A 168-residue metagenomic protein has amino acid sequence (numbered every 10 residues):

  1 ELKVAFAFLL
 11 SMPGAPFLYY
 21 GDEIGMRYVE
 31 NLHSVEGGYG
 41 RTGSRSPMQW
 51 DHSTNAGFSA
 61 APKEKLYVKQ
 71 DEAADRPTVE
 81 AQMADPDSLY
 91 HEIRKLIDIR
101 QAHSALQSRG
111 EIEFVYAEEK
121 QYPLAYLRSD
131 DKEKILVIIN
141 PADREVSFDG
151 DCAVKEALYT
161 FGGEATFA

Functional and structural regions predicted by a protein language model:
E1-I135, P141-V146: Loop/helix patches that line or flank the sugar-binding groove of alpha-linked glycan CAZymes
A142-A168: C-terminal beta-sandwich/jelly-roll accessory domains of carbohydrate-active enzymes
